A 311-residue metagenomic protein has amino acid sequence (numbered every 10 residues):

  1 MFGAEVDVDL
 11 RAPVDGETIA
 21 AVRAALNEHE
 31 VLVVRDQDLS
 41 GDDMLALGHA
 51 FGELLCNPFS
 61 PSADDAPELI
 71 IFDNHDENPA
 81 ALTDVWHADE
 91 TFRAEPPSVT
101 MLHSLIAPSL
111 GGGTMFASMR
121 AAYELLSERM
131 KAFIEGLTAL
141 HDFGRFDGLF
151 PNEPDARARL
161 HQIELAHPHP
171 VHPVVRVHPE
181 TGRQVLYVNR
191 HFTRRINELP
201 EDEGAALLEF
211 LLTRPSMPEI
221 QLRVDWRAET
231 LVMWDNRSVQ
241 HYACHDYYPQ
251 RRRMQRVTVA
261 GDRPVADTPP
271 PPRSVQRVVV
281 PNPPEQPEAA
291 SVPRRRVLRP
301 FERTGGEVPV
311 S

Functional and structural regions predicted by a protein language model:
M1-L231, N236-S311: Non-heme Fe(II) oxygenase catalytic core, chiefly the N-lobe of the double-stranded beta-helix
